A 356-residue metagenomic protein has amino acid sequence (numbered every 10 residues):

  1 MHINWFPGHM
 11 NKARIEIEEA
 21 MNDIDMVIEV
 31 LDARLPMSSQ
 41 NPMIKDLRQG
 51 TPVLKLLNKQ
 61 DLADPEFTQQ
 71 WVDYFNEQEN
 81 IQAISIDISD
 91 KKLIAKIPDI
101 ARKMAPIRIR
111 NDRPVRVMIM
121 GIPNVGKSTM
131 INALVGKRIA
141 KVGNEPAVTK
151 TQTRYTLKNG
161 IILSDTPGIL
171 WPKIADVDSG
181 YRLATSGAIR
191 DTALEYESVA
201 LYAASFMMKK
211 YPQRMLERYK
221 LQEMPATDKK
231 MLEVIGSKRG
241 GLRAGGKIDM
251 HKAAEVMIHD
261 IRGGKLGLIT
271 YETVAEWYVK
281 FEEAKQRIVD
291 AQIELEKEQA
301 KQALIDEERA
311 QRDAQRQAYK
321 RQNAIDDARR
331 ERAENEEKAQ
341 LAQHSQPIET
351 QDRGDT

Functional and structural regions predicted by a protein language model:
M1-M26, R34-L35, Q40, L47-V53 (+2 more regions): Helix-rich effector regions associated with P-loop NTPase G domains
E29, K55-L57, I119: Structural beta-sheet core signal
L31-R34, Q60, F75, L134 (+1 more regions): Anionic group-transfer/hydrolysis microenvironments
K45-L47, W71-Y74, G136, S179-L183: Glycine-rich, phosphate-binding/catalytic loops in enzymes
T51-D61: Active-site cofactor/substrate anionic-group-binding motifs, chiefly glycine- and Lys/Arg-rich phosphate-binding loops
Q60-G121, I139: Canonical P-loop GTPase G-domain recognition
A101-R108, P123, L134-R138, P146 (+3 more regions): Short, well-ordered alpha-helical segments in soluble proteins
V117-V142, T166: Glycine-rich phosphate-binding P-loop
